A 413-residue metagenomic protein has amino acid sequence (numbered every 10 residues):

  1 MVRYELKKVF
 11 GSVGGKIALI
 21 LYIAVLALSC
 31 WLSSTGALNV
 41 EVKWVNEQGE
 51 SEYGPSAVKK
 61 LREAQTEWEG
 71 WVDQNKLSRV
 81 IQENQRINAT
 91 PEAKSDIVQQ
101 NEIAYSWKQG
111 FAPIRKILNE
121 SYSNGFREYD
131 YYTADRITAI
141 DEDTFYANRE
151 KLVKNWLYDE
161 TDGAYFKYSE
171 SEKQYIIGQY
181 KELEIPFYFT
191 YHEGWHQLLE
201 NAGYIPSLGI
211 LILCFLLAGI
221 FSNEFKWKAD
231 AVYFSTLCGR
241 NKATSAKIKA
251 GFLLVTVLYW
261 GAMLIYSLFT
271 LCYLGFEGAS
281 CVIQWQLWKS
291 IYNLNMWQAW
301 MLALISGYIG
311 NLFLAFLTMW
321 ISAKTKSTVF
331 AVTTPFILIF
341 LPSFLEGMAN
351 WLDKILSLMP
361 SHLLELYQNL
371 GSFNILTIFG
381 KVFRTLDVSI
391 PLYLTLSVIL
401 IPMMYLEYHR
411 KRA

Functional and structural regions predicted by a protein language model:
M1-K16: Aromatic- and glycine-rich beta-strand/loop motifs that create alpha-glucan
E5-K8, W320-K324, Y393-A413: Junction motif at the cytosolic side of a transmembrane helix
G14, G239-R240, M296, S327-V332: Membrane-helix interface segments
Y22-L26, A250-G251, F336-F340, S397: Residue-level recognition of pore/gate-forming positions within transmembrane alpha-helices of multi-pass
I23-N75, V80, N84, T144-E224 (+2 more regions): Secretory targeting signals
L32-T35, T325-H362: Transmembrane helix segments
G36-R136, I140: N-terminal, intrinsically disordered, polar/charged segments of Gram-positive cell-envelope systems that serve as
L217-V232, T236, R240: Transmembrane helix boundary and interhelical loop/hinge segments in multi-pass membrane proteins
